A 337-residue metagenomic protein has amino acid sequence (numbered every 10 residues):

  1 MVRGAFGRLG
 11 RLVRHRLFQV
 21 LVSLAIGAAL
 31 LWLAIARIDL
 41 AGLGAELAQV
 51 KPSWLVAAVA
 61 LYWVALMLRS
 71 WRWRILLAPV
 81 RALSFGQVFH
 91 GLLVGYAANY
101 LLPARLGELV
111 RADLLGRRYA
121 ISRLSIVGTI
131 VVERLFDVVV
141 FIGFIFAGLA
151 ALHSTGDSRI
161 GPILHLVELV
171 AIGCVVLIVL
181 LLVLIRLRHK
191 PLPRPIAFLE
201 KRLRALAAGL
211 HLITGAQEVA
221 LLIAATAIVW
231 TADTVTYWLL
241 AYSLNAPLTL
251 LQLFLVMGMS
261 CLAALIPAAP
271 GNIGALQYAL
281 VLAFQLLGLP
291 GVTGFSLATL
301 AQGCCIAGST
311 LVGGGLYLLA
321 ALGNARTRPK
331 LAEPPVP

Functional and structural regions predicted by a protein language model:
M1-L93, A151, T155-L265, T293 (+1 more regions): Predominantly cytoplasmic-facing regulatory/coupling regions of multi-pass membrane proteins
G86-H90, E108-V110, I121-R134, L289-L300: Membrane-interface alpha-helices at helix entry/exit sites of multi-pass transporters
F89-A120: Extended non-transmembrane interhelical loops and adjacent amphipathic helices of multipass membrane proteins
V94, A98-L102, V127-L149, S296-V312: Membrane-embedded alpha-helical segments of transport systems, primarily multispan ion/solute transporters
G95-P103, M257-Q277: Transmembrane alpha-helix interface/packing and boundary motifs in multi-pass membrane proteins, characterized by
L106-G116, A147, P270-L286: Re-entrant/interfacial helical elements at transmembrane boundaries that shape and gate the permeation pathway
L109-L114, V127-I130, V140, A225 (+1 more regions): Hydrophobic alpha-helical membrane segments of integral membrane proteins
N245-L251, I273, A279-T299: Extracellular/periplasmic helix-loop-helix junctions in multi-pass membrane proteins
